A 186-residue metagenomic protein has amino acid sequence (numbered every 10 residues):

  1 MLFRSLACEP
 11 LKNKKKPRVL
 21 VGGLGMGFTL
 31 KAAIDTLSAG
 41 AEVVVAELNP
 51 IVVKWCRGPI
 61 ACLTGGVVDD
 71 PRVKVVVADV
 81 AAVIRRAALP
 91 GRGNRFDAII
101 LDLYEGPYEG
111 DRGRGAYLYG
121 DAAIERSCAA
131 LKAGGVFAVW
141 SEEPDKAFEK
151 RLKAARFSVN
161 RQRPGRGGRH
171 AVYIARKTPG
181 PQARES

Functional and structural regions predicted by a protein language model:
M1: S-adenosyl-L-methionine
R4-L131, V139-E142, A155, N160-G168 (+1 more regions): The AdoMet/dcAdoMet-binding core of the Class I SAM-like
G135: Glycine-centered, phosphate/nucleic-acid-interacting loop/turn motifs that mediate DNA/RNA or nucleotide
A147: Conserved active-site alpha-helix within GNAT-family acetyltransferase domains
Y173-S186: C-terminal lobe and adjacent flexible extensions of AdoMet/dcAdoMet transferase-like proteins
